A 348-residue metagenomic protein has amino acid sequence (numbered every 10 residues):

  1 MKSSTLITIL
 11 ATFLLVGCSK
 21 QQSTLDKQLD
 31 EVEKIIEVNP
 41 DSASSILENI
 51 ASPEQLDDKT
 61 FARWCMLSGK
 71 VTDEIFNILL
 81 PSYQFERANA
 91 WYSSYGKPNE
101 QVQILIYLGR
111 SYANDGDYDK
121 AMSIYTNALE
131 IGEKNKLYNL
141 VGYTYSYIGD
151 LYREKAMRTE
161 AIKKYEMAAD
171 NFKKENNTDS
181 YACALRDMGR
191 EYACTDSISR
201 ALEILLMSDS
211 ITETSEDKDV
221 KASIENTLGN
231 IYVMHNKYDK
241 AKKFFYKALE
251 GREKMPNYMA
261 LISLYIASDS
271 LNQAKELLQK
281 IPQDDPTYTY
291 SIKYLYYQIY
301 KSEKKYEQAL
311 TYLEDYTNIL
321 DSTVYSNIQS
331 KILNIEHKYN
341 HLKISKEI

Functional and structural regions predicted by a protein language model:
C18-K70, E74, L79-S82, S94: N-terminal leader/linker segments that initiate helical-solenoid repeat arrays
Q22-S44, L79-S82, Q279-I348: Hydrophobic positions within repeat-based interaction scaffolds
E48-P53, E86-S93, N127-K136, M167-N177 (+5 more regions): Amphipathic alpha-helical segments of tetratricopeptide repeats
C65-S68, Q84, Q101-Y112, I124 (+10 more regions): TPR/Sel1-like alpha-solenoid repeat signature
S223-T323: Membrane-proximal low-complexity regions enriched in glycine and acidic/polar residues
